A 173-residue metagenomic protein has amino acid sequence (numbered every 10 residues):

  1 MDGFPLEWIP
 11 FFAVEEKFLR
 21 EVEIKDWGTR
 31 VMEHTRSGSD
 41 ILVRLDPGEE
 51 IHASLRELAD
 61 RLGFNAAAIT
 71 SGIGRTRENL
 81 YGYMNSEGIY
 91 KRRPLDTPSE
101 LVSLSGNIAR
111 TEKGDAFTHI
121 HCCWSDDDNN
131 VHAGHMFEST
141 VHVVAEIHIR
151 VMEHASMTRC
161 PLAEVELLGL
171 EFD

Functional and structural regions predicted by a protein language model:
F11-T118, C123-H132, M136-D173: N-terminal intrinsically disordered, cationic/polar leader segments that include organellar targeting peptides
